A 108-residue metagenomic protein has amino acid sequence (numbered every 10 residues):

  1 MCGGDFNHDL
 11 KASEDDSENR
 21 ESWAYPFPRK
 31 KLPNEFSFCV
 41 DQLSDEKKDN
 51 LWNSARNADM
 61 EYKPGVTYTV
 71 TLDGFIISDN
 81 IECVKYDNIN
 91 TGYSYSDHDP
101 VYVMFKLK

Functional and structural regions predicted by a protein language model:
M1, N7-K108: Metal-dependent phosphoester-hydrolase catalytic domains
